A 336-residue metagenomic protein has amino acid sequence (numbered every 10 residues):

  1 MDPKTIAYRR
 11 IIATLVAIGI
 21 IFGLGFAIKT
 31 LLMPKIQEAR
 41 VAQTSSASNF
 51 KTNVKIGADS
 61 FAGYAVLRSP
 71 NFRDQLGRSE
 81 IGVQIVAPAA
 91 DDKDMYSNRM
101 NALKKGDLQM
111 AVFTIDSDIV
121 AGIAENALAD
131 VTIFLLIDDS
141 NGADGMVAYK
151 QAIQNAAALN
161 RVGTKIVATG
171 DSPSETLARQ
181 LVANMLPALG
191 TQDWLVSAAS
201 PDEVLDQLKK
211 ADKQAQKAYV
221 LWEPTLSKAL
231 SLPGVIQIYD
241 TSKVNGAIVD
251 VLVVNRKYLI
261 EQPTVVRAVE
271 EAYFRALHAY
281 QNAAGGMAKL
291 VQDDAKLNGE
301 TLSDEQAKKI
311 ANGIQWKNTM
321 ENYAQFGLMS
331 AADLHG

Functional and structural regions predicted by a protein language model:
P3-I21: N-terminal Sec-pathway targeting helices
T30-A198, K217-E223, Y239, G246: Short, glycine-/small- and polar/acidic-enriched structural segments that line small-molecule recognition paths
F61, K93-S97, A168-T176, D202 (+4 more regions): Soluble non-cytosolic domains of exported or imported proteins
Y64, R68, S97-M100, E175 (+8 more regions): Extracytoplasmic/secreted envelope proteins and their assembly/folding machinery, especially bacterial periplasmic
S69-F72, Q151, V182-P187, K209 (+5 more regions): Sec-exported extracytoplasmic/periplasmic mature domains
L103-K104, L205-D212: Hydrophobic residues within well-ordered alpha-helices
L136-A148, L230-Q262, V266, E270: Periplasmic-binding protein-like
I260-G336: Secondary-structure end/capping motifs
